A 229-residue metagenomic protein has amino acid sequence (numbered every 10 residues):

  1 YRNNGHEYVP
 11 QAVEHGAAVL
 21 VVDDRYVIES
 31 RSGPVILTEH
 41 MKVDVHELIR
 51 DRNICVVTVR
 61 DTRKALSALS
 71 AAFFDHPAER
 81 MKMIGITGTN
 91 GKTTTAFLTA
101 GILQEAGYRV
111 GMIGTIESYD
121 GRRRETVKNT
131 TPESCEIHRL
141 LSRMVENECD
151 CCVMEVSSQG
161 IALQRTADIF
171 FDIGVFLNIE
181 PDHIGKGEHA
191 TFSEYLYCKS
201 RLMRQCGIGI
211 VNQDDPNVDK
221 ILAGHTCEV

Functional and structural regions predicted by a protein language model:
Y1-L66: N-terminal leader/targeting and accessory segments in enzymes
T58, K64-Q213, N217-E228: Phosphate-binding loop of NTP-binding sites
